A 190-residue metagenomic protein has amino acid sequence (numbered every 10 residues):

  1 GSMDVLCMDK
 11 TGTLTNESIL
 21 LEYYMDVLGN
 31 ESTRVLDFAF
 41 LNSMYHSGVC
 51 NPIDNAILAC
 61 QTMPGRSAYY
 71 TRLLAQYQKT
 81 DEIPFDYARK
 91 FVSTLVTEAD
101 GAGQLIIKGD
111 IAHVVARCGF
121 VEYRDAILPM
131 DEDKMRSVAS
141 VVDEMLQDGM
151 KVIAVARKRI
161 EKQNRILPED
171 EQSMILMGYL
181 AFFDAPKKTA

Functional and structural regions predicted by a protein language model:
G1-A190: Conserved cytosolic headpiece of P-type ATPases
